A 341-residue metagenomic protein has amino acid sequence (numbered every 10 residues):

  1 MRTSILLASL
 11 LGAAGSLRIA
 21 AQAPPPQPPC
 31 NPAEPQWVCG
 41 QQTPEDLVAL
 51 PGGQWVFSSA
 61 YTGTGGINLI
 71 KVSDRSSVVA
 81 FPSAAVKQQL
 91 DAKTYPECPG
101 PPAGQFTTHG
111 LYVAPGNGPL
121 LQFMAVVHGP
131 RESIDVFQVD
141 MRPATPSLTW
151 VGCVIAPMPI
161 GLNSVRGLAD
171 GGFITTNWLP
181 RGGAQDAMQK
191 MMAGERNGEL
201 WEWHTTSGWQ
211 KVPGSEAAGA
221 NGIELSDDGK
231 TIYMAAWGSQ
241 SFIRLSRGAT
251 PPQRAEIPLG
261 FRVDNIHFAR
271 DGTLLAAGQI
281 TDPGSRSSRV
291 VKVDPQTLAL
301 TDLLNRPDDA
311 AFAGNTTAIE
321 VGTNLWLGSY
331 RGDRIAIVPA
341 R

Functional and structural regions predicted by a protein language model:
A23-T43, L148, T301-R306: A short helix->beta-strand "capping" segment at the edge of beta-propeller domains
Q36-I67: Beta-strand-rich domains and repeat architectures in extracellular enzymes and scaffolds, especially beta-propellers
G40-G52, V86-N117, W150, I155-F173 (+4 more regions): Beta-rich, blade/repeat-based domains predominating in secreted/periplasmic proteins but also intracellular
V56-Q88: Beta-propeller domains
S58-Y61, A125-V126, T175-E195, A276-S287: Short, conserved, GDST-rich strand-edge loop motifs in beta-rich repeat architectures
V72, Q138-P146, S246-A249, V293-T297 (+1 more regions): Short loop/turn segments immediately following beta-strands, especially the blade-tip and inter-blade linker loops
G260-N305: Loop/turn-rich, solvent-exposed surfaces of beta-rich toroidal or solenoidal domains
G314-R341: Blade-level signature of beta-propeller repeat domains, shared across WD40, Kelch, NHL, RCC1 and BNR/Asp-box propellers
